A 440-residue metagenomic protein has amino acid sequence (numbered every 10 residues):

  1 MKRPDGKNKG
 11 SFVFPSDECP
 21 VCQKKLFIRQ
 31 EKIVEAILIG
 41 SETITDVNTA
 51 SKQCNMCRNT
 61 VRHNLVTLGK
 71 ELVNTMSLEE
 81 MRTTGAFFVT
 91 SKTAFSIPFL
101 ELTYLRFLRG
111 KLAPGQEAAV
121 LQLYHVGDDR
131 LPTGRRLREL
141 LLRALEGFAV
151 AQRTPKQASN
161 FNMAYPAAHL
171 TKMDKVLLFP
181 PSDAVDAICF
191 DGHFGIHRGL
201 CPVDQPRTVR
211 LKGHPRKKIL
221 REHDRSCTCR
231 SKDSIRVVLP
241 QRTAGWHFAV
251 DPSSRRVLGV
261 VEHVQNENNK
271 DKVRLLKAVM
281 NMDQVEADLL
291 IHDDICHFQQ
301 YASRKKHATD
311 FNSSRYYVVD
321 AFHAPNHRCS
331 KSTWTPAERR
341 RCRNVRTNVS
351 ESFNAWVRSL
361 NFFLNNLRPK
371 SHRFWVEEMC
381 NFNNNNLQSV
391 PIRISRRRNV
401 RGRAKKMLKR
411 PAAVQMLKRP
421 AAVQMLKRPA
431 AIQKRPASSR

Functional and structural regions predicted by a protein language model:
M1-K405, R435: Hydrophobic core positions in small helical hairpin nucleic-acid-binding modules
L408-P411, L417-P420, Q424-P429, Q433-P436: Intrinsically disordered, low-complexity proline-rich tandem-repeat tracts
S438-R440: Intrinsic disorder
